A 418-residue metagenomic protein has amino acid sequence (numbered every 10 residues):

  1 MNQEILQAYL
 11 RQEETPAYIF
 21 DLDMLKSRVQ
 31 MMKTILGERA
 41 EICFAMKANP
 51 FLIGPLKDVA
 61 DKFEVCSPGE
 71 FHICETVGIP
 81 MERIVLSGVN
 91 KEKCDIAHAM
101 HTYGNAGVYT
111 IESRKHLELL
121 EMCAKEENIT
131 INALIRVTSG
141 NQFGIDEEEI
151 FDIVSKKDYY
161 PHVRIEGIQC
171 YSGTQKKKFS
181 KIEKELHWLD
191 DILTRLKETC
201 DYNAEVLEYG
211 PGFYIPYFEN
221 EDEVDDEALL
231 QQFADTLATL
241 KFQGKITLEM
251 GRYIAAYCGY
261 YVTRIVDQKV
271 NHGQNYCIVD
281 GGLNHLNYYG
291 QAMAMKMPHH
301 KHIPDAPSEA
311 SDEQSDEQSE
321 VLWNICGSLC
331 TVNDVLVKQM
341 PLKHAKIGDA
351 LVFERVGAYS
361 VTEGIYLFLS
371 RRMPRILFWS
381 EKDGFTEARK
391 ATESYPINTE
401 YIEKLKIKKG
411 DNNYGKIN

Functional and structural regions predicted by a protein language model:
M1-K93, P341-E354, A358-S360, Y366: N-terminal capping/small domains of soluble enzymes
G37-V206: Active-site-proximal beta-alpha core segment in soluble small-molecule metabolic enzymes
A45, S87, R136, Y171 (+4 more regions): Generic beta-strand/beta-sheet core signal
P50-L52, H72, K93, T174-K178 (+5 more regions): Flexible loop/turn segments at secondary-structure boundaries
G78-I79, H101-Y103, K125-E127, E208 (+5 more regions): Solvent-exposed alpha-helices and their adjacent loops that cap or buttress functional pockets in soluble metabolic
S139-Q268, H272, L369-R371: Active-site loop/helix belt of alpha/beta enzymes
K245-N418: Charged (often Lys/Glu-rich) extended helix/loop segments that serve as interaction or gating elements
